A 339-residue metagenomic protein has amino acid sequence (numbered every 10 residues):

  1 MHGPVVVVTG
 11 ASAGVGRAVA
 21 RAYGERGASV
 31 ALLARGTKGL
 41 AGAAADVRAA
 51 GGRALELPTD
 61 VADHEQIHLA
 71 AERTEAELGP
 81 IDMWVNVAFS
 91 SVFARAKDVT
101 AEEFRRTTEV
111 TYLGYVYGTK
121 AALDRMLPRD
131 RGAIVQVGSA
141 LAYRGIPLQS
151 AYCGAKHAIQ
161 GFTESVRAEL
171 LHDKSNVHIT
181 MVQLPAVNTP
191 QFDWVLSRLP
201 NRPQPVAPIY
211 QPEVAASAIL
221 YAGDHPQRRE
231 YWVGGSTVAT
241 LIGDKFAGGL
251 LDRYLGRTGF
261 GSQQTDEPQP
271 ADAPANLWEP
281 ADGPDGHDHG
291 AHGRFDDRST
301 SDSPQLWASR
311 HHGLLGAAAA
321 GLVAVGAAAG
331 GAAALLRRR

Functional and structural regions predicted by a protein language model:
V5, S12-A13: Conserved glycine-rich cofactor-binding loop
R26-G42: Conserved glycine-rich Rossmann-like NAD(P)H-binding loop of the short-chain dehydrogenase/reductase
T59-L69, A101: The beta1-alpha1 cofactor-binding region of Rossmann-like NAD(H)/NADP(H)-dependent oxidoreductases
R95-A96, T100-R105: Substrate-binding pocket helix/loop in short-chain dehydrogenase/reductase
T119, A155: Active-site helix of classical SDR
S139: Residue(s) in the substrate-gating loop at a strand-loop-helix junction that position the organic substrate next
H172-E267: SDR active-site lid
